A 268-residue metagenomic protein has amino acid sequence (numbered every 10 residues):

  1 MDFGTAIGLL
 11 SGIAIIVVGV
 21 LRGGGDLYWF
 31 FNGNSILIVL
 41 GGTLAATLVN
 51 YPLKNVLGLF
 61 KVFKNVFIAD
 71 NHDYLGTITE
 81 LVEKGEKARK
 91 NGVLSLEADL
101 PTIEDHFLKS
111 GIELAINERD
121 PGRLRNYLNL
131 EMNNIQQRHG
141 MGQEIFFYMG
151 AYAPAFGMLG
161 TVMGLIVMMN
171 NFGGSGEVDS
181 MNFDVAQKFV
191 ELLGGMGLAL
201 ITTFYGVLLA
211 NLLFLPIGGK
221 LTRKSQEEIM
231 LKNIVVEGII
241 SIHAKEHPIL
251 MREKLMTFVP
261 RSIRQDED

Functional and structural regions predicted by a protein language model:
F3-G8, I15-E144, E227-D268: Large intracellular
I7-L10, A14-L27, N133-K224: Helix-termination/interfacial motifs at the ends of transmembrane alpha-helices
